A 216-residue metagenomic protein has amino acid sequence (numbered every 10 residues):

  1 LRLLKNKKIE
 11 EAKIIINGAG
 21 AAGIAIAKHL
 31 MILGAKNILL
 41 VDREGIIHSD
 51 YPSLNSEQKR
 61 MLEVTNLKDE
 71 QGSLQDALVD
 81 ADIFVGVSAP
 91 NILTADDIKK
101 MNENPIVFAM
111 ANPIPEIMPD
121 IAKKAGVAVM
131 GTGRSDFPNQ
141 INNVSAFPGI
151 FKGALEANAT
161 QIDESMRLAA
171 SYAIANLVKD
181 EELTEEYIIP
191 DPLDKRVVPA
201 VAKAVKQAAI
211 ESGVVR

Functional and structural regions predicted by a protein language model:
L1-A89, R216: Glycine-rich phosphate/diphosphate-binding loop of Rossmann-like nucleotide-binding domains
R2-E11, A109-R216: Adenosine-phosphate binding glycine-rich loop
I15-G20, H29, V64-L74, I83 (+5 more regions): Hydrophobic alpha-helical scaffolding
I15-I16, G23-A25, L39-L40, F84-G86 (+4 more regions): Structured core elements
A25, L33, D76-V79, D96 (+4 more regions): Generic recognition of stable, solvent-exposed alpha-helical segments in well-folded globular domains
A35, Y51, T94-D97, D120-I121 (+1 more regions): A generic "cationic amphipathic patch" detector
K59-A128, R134-D136: Rossmann-like adenosine-cofactor binding region
